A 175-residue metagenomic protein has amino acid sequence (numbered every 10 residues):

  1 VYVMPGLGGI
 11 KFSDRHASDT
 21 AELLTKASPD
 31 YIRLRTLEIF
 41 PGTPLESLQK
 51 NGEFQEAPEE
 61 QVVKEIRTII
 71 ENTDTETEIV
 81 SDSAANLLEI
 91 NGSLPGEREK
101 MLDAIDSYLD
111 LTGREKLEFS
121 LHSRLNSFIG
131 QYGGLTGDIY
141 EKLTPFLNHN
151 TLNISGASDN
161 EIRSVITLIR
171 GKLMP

Functional and structural regions predicted by a protein language model:
V1-I10: Mobile, glycine- and charge-enriched loop segments and immediately flanking short secondary-structure elements within
Y2, A17-T20, S83: Residue-level signal for functionally critical sites in structured catalytic/ligand-binding pockets
G9-K26, L88-I90: Catalytic cores of alpha/beta
T25-R33, L37-P175: Auxiliary Fe-S-binding modules of radical SAM enzymes
